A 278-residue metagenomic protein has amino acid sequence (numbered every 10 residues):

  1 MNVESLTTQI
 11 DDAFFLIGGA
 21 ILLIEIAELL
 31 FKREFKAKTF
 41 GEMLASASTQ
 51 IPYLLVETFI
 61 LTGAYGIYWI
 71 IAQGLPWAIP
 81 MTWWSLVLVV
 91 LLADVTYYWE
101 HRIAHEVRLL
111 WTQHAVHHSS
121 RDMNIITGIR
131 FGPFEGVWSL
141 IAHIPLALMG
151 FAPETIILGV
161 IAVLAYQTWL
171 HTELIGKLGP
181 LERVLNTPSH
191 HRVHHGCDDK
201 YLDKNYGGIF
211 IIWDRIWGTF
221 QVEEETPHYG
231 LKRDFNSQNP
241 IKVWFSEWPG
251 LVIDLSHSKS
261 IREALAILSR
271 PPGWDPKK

Functional and structural regions predicted by a protein language model:
M1-Q9: Short, strongly hydrophobic alpha-helical membrane anchors
Q9-F14, E42-S46, M81-L86, T155-I156: Residue-level signature of transmembrane alpha-helical entry/exit and packing/kink sites in multi-pass membrane
D11-A27: Structural signature of hydrophobic alpha-helical transmembrane segments
I24-L44: Membrane-interface helix-loop junction between the first two transmembrane segments
I51-I60, I79-L231: Membrane-embedded catalytic scaffold of the fatty acid hydroxylase/desaturase
I67-A78: Membrane-interface helix termini and inter-helical loops of multi-pass transporters
P227-K278: Cytosolic-facing loops and C-terminal tails of multi-pass membrane proteins
